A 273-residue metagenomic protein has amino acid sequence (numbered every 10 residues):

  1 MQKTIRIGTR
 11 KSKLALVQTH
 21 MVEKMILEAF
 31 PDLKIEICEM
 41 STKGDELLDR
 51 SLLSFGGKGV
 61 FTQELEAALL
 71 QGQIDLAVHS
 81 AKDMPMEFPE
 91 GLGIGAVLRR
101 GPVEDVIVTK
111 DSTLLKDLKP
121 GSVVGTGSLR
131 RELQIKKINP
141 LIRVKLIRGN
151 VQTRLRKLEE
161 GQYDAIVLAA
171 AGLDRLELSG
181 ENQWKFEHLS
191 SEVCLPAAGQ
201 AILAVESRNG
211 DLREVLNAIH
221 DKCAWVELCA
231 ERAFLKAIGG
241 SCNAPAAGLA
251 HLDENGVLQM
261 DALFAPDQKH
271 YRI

Functional and structural regions predicted by a protein language model:
Q2-S41, E46-L47, S54, K137-I273: Small-molecule-sensing regulatory modules
R6-G8, A77, G95, G125 (+1 more regions): Short, well-ordered beta-strand segments
R50-L76: Short, structured active-site "lid" loops
L70-S80, D164-A169: Paired acidic/hydrophobic, glycine-rich loop segments that form the ligand-binding mouth/hinge of periplasmic-binding
A81-K82, E90-L141: A conserved helix-loop-strand patch within extracytoplasmic ligand-binding domains of the periplasmic binding
A81-M84, A171-L173: Short glycine-rich anion-binding loops that position phosphate/pyrophosphate groups of nucleotides and phosphorylated
